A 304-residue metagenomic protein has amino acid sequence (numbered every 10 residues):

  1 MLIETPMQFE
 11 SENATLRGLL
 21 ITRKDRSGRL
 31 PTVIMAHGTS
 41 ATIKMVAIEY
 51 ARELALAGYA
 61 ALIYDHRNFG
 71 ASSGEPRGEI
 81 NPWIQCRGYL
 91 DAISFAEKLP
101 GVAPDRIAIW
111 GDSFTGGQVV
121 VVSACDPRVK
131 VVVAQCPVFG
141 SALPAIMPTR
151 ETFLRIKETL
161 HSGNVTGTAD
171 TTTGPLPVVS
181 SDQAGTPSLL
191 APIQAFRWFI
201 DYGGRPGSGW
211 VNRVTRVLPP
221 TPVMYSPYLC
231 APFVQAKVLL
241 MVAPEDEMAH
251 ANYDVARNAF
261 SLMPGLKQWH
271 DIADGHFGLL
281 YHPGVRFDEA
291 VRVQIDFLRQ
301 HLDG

Functional and structural regions predicted by a protein language model:
M1-G28: N-terminal cap/lid segment of alpha/beta-hydrolase-fold proteins
R29-G38: Short beta-strand element of the alpha/beta-hydrolase
T39-R52, H66, N252-D254: The serine-hydrolase catalytic nucleophile loop
I43, F69-P104, A108, G284-A290: Catalytic nucleophile-loop/oxyanion-hole region of alpha/beta-hydrolase and closely related hydrolase-like folds
E53-S73: Conserved alpha/beta-hydrolase
V120-Y202: Alpha/beta-hydrolase-fold enzymes
V234, L240-V242: Short beta-strand/loop motif that positions the catalytic acidic residue of the alpha/beta-hydrolase fold
F260-F277: Catalytic histidine neighborhood in serine/cysteine hydrolases with alpha/beta-hydrolase-type architecture
